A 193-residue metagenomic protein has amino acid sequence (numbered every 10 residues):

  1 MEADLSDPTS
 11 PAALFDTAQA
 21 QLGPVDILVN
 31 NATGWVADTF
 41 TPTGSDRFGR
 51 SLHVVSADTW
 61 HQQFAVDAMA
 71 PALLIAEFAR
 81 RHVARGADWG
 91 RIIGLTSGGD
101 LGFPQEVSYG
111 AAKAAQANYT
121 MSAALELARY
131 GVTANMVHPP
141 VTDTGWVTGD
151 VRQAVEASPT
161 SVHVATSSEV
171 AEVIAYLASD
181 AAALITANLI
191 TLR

Functional and structural regions predicted by a protein language model:
E2-A13, A57, S168: The beta1-alpha1 cofactor-binding region of Rossmann-like NAD(H)/NADP(H)-dependent oxidoreductases
G34-W35, F48-T59, A84, D88-A115 (+2 more regions): Catalytic loop of short-chain dehydrogenase/reductase
A57-H61, V147-E169: Catalytic Tyr-x(3-8)-Lys segment
I75-A76, M121: A short, exposed helix-loop element centered on a Lys and neighboring polar residues
R80, L125-E126, A183: Alpha-helical segment proximal to the catalytic Tyr-Lys
A128, T133, I185-A187: Short, small/polar-rich loop/turn modules that mediate ligand/substrate recognition or access, typified
T166-R193: C-terminal substrate-recognition "lid" of short-chain dehydrogenase/reductases
